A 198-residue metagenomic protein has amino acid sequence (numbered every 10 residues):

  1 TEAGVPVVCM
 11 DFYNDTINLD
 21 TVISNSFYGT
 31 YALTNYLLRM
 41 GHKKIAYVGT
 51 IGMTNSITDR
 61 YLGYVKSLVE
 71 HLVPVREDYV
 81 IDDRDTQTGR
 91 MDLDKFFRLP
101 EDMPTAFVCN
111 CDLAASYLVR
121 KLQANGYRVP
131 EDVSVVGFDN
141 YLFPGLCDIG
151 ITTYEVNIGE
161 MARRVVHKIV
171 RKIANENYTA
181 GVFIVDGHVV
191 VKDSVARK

Functional and structural regions predicted by a protein language model:
T1-Y28, L113, D139-I151: Flexible loop/hinge segments that line or gate small-molecule binding clefts
M10, M40, S56, N110-C111 (+1 more regions): Replace "coordinates the UDP/GDP/TDP-sugar" with "coordinates nucleotide-activated sugar donors
N14, G52-M53, R60, L113-A115: Alpha-helix capping/helix-boundary segments
D20-Y47, L62, K66, T86-F97 (+2 more regions): Hydrophobic alpha-helical segments within soluble ligand-binding/sensing domains
Y31-L72, G181-A196: An alpha-beta-alpha
K43-K44, V75-Y79, V129-V135: Short acidic capping loops at alpha-helix termini that bridge into adjacent secondary structure
D78-Q87: Short beta->alpha junction loops
D94-K198: Flexible loop/turn connectors
